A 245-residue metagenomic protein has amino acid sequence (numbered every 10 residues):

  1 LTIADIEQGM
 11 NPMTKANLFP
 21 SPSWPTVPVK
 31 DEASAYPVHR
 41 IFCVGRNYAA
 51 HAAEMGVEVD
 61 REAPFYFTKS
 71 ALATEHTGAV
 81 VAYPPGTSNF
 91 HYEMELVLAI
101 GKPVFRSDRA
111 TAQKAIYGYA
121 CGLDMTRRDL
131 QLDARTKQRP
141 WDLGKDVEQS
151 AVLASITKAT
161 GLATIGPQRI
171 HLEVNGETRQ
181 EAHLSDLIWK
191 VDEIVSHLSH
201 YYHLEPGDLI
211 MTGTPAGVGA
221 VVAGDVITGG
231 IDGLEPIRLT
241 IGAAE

Functional and structural regions predicted by a protein language model:
L1-P12: Short, Lys/Arg-enriched N-terminal segments with co-localized hydrophobic residues within the first ~10-30 amino acids
N11-E205, L209, G217-E245: Catalytic-core "active-site belt" of small-molecule-metabolizing enzymes, emphasizing His/Asp/Glu-rich regions
